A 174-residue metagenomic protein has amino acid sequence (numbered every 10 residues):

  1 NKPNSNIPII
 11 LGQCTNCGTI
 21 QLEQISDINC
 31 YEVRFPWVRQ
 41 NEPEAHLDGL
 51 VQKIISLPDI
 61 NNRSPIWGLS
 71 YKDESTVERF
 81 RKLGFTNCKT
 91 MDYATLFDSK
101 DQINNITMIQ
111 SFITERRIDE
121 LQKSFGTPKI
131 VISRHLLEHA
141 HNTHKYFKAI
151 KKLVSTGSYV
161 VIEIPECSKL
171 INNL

Functional and structural regions predicted by a protein language model:
N1-A45: N-terminal juxtadomain amphipathic helix that follows a signal peptide/anchor or precedes a small N-terminal auxiliary
N1-P3, I171-L174: Proteins with a high burden of low-complexity, intrinsically disordered sequence enriched in S/T/G/P/A and R, requiring
I7, L47-V51, D73: A structural signal for well-ordered alpha-helical scaffolds and beta->alpha junctions
P43-L50, L57: A gly/proline- and charged-residue-enriched helix-loop-helix capping module
Q52-N173: Conserved SAM-binding loop
